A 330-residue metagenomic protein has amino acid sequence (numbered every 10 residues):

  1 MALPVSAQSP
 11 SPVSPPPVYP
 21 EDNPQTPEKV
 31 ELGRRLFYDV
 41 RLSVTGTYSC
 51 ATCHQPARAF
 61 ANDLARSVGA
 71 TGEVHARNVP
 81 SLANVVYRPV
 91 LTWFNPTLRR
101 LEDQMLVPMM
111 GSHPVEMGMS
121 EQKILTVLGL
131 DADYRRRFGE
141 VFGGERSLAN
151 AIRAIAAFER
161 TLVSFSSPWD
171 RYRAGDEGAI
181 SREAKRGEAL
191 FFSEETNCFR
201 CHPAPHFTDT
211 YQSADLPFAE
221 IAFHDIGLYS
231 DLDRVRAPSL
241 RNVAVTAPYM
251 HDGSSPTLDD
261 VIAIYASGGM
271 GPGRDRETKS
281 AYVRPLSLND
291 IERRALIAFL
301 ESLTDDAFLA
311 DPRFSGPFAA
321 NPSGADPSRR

Functional and structural regions predicted by a protein language model:
L3-R330: Periplasmic c-type cytochrome electron-transfer domains
